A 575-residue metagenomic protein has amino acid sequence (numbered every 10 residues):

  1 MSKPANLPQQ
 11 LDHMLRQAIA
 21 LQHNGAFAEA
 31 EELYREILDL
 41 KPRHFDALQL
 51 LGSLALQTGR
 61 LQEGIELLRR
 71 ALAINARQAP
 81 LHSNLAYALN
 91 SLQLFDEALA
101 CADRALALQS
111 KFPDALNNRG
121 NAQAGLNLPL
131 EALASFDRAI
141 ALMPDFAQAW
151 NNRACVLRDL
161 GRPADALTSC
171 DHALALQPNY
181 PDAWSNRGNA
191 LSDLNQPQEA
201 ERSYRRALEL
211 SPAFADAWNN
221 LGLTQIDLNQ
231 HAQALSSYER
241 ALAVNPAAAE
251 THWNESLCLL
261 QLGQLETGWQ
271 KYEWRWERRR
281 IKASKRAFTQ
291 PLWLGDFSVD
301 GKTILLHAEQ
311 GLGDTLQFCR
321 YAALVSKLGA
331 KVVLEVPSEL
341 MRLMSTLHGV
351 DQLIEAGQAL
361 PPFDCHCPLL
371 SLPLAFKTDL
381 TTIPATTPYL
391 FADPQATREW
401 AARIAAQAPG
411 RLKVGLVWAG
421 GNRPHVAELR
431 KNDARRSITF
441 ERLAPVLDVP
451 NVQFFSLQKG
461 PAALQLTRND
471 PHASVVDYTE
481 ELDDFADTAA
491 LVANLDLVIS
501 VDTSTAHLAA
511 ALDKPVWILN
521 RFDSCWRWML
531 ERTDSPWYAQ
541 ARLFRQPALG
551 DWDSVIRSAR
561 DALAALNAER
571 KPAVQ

Functional and structural regions predicted by a protein language model:
M1-L497, D502-Q575: Alpha-helical solenoid repeat scaffolds of the TPR/TPR-like class and their adjacent stem/linker regions that mediate
